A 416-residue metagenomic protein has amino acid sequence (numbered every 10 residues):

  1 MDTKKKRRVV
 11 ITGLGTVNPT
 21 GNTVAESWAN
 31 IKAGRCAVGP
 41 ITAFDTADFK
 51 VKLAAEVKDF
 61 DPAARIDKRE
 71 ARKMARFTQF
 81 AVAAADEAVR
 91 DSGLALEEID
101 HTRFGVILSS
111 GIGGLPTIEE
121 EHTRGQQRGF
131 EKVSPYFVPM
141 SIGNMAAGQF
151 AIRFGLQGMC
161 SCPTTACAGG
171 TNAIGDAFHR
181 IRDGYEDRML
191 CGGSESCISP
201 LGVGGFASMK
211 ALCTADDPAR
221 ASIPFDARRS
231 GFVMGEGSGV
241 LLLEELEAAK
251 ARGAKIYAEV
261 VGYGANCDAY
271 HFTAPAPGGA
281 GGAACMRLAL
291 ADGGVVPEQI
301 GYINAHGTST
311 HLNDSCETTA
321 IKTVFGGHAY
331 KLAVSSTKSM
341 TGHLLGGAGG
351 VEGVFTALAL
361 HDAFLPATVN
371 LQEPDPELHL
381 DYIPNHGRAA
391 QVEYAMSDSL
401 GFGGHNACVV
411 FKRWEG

Functional and structural regions predicted by a protein language model:
M1-E70, E247-E259, F355-T368, K412-G416: ACP-dependent fatty acid/polyketide chain-elongation machinery
R8-T12, C36-G39, D217-G293, G301-Y302 (+1 more regions): Condensing-enzyme catalytic core mediating Claisen C-C bond formation in acyl metabolism
I11, V24, K32-T165, S194-V203 (+1 more regions): Conserved beta-ketoacyl condensing-enzyme motif
G13, I31, A85, V106 (+10 more regions): Conserved small-residue
D45, A88-D100, A248-I256, M286-Y302 (+1 more regions): Phosphate/pyrophosphate-binding loops at sites that engage ATP/ADP/AMP, CoA/4′-phosphopantetheine, polyphosphate
A47-E56, G113-T117, S196-S222, G264-A284 (+3 more regions): Active-site-adjacent elements of ketosynthase-type condensing enzymes
A81-L94, G143-A146, A151-F154, M159-E195 (+3 more regions): Active-site-proximal alpha-helical scaffold in enzymes
Q127-S134, G175, H179, R188 (+4 more regions): Glycine-/small-residue-rich "gating" segment that lines the acyl/pantetheine channel and substrate pocket
